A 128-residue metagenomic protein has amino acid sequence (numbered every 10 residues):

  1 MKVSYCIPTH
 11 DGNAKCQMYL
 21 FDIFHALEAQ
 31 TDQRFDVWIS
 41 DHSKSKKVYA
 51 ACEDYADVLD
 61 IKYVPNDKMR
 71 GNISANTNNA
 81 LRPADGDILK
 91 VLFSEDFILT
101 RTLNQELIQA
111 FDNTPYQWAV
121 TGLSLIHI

Functional and structural regions predicted by a protein language model:
D22-R34: Short, acidic, metal-binding catalytic loop of nucleotide-sugar glycosyltransferases
R34-K44, V64-N66: Short beta-strand/loop segment that forms part of the nucleotide-sugar
S40-A50, F93: A conserved acidic beta->alpha catalytic loop
D67-A84: Glycine-rich, basic loop-to-helix element that forms the pyrophosphate-binding segment of sugar-nucleotide handling
G86-F97: Short beta-strand-to-loop acidic/aromatic patch adjacent to the donor-nucleotide binding site
D96-A110: Acidic donor-binding/catalytic loop of UDP-sugar-dependent glycosyltransferases, especially processive GT2
T114-L123: A short, conserved acidic/glycine-rich loop-to-beta-strand motif that forms the donor nucleotide-sugar/metal
I126-I128: Conserved small/polar residues in nucleotide/adenosyl-binding loops
